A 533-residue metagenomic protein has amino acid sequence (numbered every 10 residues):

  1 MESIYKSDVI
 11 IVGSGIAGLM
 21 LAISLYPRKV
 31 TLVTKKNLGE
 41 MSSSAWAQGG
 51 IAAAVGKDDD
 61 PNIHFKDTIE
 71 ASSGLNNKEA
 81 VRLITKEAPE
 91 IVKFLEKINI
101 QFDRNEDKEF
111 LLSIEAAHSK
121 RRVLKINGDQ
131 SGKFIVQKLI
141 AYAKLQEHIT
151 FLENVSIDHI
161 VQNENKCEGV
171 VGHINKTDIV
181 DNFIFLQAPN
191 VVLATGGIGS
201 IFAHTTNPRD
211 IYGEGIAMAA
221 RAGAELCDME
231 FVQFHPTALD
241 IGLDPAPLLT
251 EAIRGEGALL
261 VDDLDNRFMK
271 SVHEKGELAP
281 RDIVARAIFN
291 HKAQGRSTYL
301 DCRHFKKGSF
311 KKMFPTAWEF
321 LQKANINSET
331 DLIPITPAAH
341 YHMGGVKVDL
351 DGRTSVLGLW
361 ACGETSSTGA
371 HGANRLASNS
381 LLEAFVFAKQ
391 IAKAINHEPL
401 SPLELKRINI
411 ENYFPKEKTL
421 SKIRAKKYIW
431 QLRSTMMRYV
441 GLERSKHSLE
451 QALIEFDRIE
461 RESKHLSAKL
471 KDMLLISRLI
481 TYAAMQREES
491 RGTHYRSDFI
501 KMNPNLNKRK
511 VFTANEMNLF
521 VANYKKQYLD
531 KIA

Functional and structural regions predicted by a protein language model:
I4-S7, I179-N190, S355-V356: Core beta-strand elements of the Rossmann-like FAD/NAD(P) dinucleotide-binding domain in flavoenzyme oxidoreductases
Y5-S7, S24, N37-G39, A47-A53 (+8 more regions): Glycine- and aromatic-enriched mobile tails/lids
V9-L32: N-terminal Rossmann-like FAD-binding beta1-loop-alpha1 element of flavoenzymes
K36-I69, S73, D244: Conserved N-terminal glycine-rich FAD pyrophosphate-binding loop of Rossmann-like flavoproteins
N76-P89, V123-A141, L152, T205-G213 (+3 more regions): Short beta-strand to alpha-helix junction loop
I98-I179, A194, A238-I241: Conserved redox-cofactor binding core of oxidoreductases
N190-P247, N379-F387: Glycine-rich loop(s) and the adjacent beta-strand/alpha-helix scaffold that form part
M218, A224-I333, A394-L400: An anion/pyrophosphate-binding glycine-rich loop and adjacent beta-alpha core in soluble alpha-beta enzymes
